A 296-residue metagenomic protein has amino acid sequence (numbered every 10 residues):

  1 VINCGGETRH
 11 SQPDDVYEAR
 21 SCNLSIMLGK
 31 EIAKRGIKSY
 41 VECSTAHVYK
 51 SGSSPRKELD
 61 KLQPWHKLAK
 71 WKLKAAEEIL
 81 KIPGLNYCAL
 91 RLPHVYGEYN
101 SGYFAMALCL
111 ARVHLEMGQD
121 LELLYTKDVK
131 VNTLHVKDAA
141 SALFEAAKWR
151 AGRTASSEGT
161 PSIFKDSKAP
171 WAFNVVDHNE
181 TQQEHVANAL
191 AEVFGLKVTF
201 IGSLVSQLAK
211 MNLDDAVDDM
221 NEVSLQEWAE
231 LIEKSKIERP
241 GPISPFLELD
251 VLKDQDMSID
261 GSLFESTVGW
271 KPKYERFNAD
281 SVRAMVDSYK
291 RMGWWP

Functional and structural regions predicted by a protein language model:
V1-L24, E31, Y49, S54: NAD(P)H-binding glycine-rich loop region in Rossmannoid oxidoreductase-like domains and their noncatalytic homologs
G5, V41-T45, R91-P93, V176: Active-site beta-alpha turn of Rossmann-fold NAD(P)-dependent dehydrogenases/reductases
E18-C22, S54, L62-E77, F104 (+2 more regions): Short-chain dehydrogenase/reductase
I26-L68, C88: Conserved Rossmann-fold NAD(P)-dependent oxidoreductase catalytic core, especially the SDR/UDP-sugar
P83-W149, L190: NAD(P)-dependent short-chain dehydrogenase/reductase
A139, L143, V175, V186 (+2 more regions): Non-catalytic, hydrophobic alpha-helical segments
A146-F246, G261, Y289: Mid/C-terminal beta-alpha module of Rossmann-like enzyme folds, strongest in SDR-family dehydrogenases/epimerases
W228, S244-P296: Amphipathic terminal alpha-helices
